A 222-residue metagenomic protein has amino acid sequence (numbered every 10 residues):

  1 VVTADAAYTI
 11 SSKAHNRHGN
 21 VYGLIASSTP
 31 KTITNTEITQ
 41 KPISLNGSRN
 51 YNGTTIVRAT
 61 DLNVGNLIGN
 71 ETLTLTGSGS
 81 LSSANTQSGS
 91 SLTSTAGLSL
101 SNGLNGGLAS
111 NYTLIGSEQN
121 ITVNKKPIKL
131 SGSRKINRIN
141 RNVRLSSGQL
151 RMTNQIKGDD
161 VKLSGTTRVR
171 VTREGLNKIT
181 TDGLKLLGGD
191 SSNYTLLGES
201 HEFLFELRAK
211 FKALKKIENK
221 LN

Functional and structural regions predicted by a protein language model:
V1-N222: Short loop/turn motifs that initiate or flank beta-strands
